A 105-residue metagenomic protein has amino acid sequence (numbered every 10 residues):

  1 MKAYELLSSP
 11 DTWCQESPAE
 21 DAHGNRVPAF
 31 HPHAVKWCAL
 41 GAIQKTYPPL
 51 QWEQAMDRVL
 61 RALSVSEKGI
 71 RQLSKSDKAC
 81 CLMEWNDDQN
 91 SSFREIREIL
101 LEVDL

Functional and structural regions predicted by a protein language model:
M1-L105: Domain-length accessory/inserted modules outside core catalytic folds
